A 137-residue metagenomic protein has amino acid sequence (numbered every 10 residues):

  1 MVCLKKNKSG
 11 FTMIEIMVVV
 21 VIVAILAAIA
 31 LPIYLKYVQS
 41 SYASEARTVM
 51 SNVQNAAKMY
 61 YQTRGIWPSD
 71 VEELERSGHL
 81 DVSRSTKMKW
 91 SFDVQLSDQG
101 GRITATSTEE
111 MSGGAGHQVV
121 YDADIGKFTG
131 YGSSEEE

Functional and structural regions predicted by a protein language model:
M1-F11: N-terminal leader/signal peptides at the extreme start of proteins
G10, A28, Y37: ABC ATPase nucleotide-binding domain "signature" loop
T12, I29, S44: Conserved Walker
M17-I33: Alpha-helical hydrophobic helix detector
Y37-E75: Conserved hydrophobic/amphipathic alpha-helical signal-anchor segments
M59-E137: Periplasmic/extracellular, small/polar-rich flexible segments of pilin-like filament-forming proteins
